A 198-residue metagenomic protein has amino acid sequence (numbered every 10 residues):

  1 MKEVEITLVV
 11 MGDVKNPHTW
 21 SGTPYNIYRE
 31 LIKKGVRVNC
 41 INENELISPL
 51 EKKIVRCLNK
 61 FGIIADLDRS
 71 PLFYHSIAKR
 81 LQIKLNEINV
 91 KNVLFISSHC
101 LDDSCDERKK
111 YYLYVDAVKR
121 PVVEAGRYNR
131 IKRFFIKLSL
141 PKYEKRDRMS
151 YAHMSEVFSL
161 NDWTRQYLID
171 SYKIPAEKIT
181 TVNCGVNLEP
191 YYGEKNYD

Functional and structural regions predicted by a protein language model:
M1-L46, Q82-I88: N-terminal subdomain of nucleotide-sugar transferases
M11-D13, V115-A117, N183-C184: Histidine-centered beta-alpha loop that forms part of the nucleotide-sugar donor binding/catalytic region in diverse
E45-Q82, R130-F134: A short, charged, and often flexible helix/loop element on the N-terminal side of the glycosyltransferase catalytic
L81-D102, D106-L113: Short N-terminal targeting/anchoring amphipathic segment
E107-R108, Y112-R148: Acceptor-binding helix/loop patch of EC 2.4 sugar-transfer enzymes, predominantly nucleotide-sugar-dependent
I136-K137, H153-D162: A short beta-strand/loop micro-motif in the catalytic core of glycosyltransferases that engages the nucleotide-sugar
W163, G185: Carbohydrate-associated surface elements
Y192-D198: A short helix/loop element that forms part of the nucleotide-sugar donor recognition site in Leloir-type
